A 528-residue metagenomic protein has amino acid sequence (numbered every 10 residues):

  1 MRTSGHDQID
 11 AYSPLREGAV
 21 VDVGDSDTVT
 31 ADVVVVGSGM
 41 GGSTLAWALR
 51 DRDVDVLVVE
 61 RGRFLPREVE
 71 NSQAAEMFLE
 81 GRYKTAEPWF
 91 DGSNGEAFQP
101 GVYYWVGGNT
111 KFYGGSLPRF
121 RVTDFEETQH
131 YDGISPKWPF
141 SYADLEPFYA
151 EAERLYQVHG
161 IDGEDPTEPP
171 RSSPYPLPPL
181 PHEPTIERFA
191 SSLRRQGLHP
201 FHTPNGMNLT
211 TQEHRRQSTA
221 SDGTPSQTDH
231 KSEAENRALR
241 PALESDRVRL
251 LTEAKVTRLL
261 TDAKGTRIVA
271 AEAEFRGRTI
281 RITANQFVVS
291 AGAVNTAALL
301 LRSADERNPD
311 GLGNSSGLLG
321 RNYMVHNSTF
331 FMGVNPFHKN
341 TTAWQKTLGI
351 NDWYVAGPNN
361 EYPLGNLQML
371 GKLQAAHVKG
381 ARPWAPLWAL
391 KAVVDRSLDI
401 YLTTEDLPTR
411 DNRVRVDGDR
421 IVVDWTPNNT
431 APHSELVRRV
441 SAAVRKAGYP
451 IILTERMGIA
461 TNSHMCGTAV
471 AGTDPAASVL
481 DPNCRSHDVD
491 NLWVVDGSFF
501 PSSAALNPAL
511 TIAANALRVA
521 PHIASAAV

Functional and structural regions predicted by a protein language model:
M1-V33, D51-R52, S525-V528: Extreme N-terminal leader/targeting segments of oxidoreductases
S4-D7, Q129-V256, G458-T461, V470: Conserved redox-cofactor binding core of oxidoreductases
V33-V58: N-terminal Rossmann-like FAD-binding beta1-loop-alpha1 element of flavoenzymes
V35, G39-M40, P184, V294 (+1 more regions): Residue-level detector of alpha-helix initiation sites
D51, D55, G62-R67, S72 (+8 more regions): Glycine-rich loop(s) and the adjacent beta-strand/alpha-helix scaffold that form part
M77-P166, T403, R410: Redox-cofactor-proximal catalytic regions of oxidoreductases
N94-V102, N109, L117-R119, W138-Y142 (+6 more regions): FAD cofactor-binding and catalytic pocket of flavoenzymes
H202-G206, E213-S226, H230, T252 (+5 more regions): A glycine-rich dinucleotide-binding beta-alpha-beta segment and adjacent secondary-structure elements that constitute
